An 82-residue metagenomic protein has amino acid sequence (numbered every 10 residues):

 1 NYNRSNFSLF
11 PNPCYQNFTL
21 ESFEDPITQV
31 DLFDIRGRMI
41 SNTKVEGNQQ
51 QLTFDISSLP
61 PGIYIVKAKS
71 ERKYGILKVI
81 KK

Functional and structural regions predicted by a protein language model:
Y2-F10, C14-K82: C-terminal outer-membrane/trafficking sorting elements
